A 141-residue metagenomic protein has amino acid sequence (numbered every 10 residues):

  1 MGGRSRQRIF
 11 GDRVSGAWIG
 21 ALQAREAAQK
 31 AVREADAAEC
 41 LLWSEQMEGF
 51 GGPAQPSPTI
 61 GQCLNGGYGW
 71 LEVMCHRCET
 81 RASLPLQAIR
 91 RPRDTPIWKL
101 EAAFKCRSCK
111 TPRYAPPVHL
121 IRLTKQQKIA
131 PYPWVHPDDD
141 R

Functional and structural regions predicted by a protein language model:
M1-G67, T95, P116-R141: Short, intrinsically disordered terminal segments enriched in charged and Pro/Gly residues
G67, E72, R81: A contiguous binding-surface segment within folded domains or other stable secondary-structure elements
Y68-W70, E101-F104: Flanking scaffold residues of small Cys/His-coordinated metal-binding clusters
C75-C78, C106-C109: Short cysteine-rich clusters marking metal-coordination/redox-active sites
T80-I97, A103: Short recognition patches in nucleic-acid-associated and regulatory proteins
S83, Y114-P117: Short functional micro-motifs and their immediate structural scaffolds
Q87, C109, V118-H119: Surface loops and adjacent helix of pleckstrin homology
I97-L100, R107-T111, P131-P133: Glycine-rich loops and low-complexity Gly/Arg-rich segments that provide flexible linkers or classic glycine-based
